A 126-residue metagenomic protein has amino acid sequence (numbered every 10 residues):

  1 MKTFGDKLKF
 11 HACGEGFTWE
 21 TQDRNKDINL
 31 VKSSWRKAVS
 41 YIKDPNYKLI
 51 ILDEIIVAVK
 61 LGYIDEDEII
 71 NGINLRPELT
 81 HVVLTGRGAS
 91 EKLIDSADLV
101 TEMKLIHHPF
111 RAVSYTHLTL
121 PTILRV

Functional and structural regions predicted by a protein language model:
M1-S40: Conserved P-loop
N46-L49, E78-V83: Loop/turn-to-beta-strand initiation segments
E54-I55: Walker B catalytic acidic pair
V59-E66: Conserved ATPase-coupling elements of RecA-like P-loop NTPase cores
D67-R76, K92: Catalytic-core regions built around general acid/base machinery
G86-S90: Short, polar loop motifs at secondary-structure junctions
S96-H108: A short helix-turn-beta junction within AAA+ P-loop NTPase domains corresponding to the substrate/partner-engaging
T116-T122: Conserved small/polar residues in nucleotide/adenosyl-binding loops
